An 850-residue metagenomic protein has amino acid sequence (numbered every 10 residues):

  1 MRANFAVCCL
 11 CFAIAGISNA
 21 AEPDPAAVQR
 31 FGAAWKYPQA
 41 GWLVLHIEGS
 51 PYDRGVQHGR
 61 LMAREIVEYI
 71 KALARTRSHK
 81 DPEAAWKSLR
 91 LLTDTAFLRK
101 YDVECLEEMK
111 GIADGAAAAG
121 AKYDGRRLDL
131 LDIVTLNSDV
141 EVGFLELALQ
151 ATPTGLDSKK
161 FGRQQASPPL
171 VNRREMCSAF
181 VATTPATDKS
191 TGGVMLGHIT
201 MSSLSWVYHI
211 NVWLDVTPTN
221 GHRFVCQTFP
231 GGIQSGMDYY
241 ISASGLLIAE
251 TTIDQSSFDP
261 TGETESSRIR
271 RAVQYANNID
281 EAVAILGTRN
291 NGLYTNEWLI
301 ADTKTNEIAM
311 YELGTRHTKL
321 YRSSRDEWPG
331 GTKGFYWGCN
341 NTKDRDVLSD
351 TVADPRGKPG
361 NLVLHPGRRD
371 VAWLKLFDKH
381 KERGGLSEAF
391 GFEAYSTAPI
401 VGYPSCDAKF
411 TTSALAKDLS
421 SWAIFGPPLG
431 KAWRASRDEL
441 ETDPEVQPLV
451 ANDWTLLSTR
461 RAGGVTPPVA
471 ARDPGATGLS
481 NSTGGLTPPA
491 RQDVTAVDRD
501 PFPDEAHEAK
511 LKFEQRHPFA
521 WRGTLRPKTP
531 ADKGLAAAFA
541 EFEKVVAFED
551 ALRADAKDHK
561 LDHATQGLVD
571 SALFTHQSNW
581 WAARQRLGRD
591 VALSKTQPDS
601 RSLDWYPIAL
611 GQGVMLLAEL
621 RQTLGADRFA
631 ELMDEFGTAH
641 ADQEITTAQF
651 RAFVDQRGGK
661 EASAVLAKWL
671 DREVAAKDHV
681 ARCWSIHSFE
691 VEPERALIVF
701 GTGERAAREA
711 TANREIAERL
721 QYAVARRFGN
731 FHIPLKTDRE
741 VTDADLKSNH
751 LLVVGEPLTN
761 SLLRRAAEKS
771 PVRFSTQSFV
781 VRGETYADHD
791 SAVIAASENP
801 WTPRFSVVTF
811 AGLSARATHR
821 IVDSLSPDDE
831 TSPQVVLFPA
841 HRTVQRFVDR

Functional and structural regions predicted by a protein language model:
A6-G16: Bacterial N-terminal signal peptides
S18-A20: Boundary at the C-terminal end of the N-terminal hydrophobic targeting segment
E22-A179, T187-T191, S256, V273-G464 (+7 more regions): C-terminus-biased signal that marks the final domain/tail of proteins
L214-C226, T252-Y294: Compact, glycine/acidic-enriched structural inserts
P468-G484, A490-P501, T638-F700, A706-T711 (+1 more regions): Beta/coil-rich, acidic/histidine-enriched accessory regions frequently appended to metallopeptidases
A476, T483, A490-K533, F539 (+1 more regions): Juxtacatalytic substrate-recognition/specificity segment
E508, P530-T623, H640, E661 (+1 more regions): Acidic/His/Gly-enriched intrinsically disordered linker/tail segments that often contain short helix/coil "MoRF-like"
A681-R850: Solvent-exposed alpha-helical segments and adjacent loops that form catalytic or protein-interaction surfaces
